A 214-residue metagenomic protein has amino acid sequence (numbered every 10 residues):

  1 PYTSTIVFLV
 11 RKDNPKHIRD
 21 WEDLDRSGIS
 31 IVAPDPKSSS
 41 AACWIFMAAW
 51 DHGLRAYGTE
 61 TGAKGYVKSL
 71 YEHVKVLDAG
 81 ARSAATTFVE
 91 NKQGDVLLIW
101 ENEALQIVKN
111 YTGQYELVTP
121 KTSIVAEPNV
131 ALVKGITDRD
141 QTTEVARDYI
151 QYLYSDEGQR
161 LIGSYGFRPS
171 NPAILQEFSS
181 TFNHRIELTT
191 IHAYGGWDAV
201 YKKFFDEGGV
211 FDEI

Functional and structural regions predicted by a protein language model:
P1-L54: A conserved helix-loop-strand patch within extracytoplasmic ligand-binding domains of the periplasmic binding
Y2-T5, Y66-Y71, L77-A79, Y111-T143 (+1 more regions): Periplasmic-binding protein-like
F8, D13-K16, P36-A41, N102-L105 (+3 more regions): Solvent-exposed loop/turn segments at secondary-structure junctions within structured extracellular/periplasmic domains
R11-N14, R26-I29, A49-R55, E72 (+6 more regions): Sec-exported extracytoplasmic/periplasmic mature domains
R19, S40-W44, A48, G62-S69 (+6 more regions): Extracytoplasmic/secreted proteins, especially bacterial periplasmic and envelope-associated proteins
D20, A79-G80, G196: Alpha-helix N-cap recognition
R55-K121: Ligand-binding pocket segment of bilobal, Venus flytrap-like solute-binding proteins
I136-I214: Extracellular/periplasmic juxtamembrane helices and adjacent flexible linkers that interface with membrane partners
